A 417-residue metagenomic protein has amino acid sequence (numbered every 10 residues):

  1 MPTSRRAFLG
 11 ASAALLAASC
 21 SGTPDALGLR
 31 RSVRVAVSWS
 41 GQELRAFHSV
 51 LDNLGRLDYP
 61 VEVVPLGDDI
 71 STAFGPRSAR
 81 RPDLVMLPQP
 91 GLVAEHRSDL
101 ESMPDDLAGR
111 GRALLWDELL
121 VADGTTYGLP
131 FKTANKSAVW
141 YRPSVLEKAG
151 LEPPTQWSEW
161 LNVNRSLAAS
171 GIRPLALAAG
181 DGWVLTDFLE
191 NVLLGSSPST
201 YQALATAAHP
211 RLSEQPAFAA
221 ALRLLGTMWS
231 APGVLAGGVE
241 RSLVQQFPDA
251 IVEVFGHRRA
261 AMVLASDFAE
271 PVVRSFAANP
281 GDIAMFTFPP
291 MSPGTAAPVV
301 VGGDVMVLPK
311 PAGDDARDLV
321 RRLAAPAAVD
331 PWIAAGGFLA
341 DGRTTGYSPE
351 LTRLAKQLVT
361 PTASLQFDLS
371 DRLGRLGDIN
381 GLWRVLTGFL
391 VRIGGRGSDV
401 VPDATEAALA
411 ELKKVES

Functional and structural regions predicted by a protein language model:
P2-L92, A410-S417: Conserved N-terminal structural module of periplasmic/extracytoplasmic solute-binding proteins
V64-A73, W157-E159, V239-E253: Short helix-initiation/N-cap motifs at beta->coil->alpha
Q89-S137: Hinge/lid segment of periplasmic solute-binding proteins
P104-L114, S196-A220, S275-A278, P290-V299: Short, solvent-exposed loop/beta-turn-alpha elements that line the ligand-binding surface or hinge of extracytoplasmic
E147, T362-S417: Conserved C-terminal helix/tail region of periplasmic/extracytoplasmic solute-binding proteins
L161-R211, A217: Extracytoplasmic/periplasmic solute-binding protein
A207-L243: Glycine-centered hinge/linker elements that transmit conformational signals in sensory and ligand-binding systems
R274-F338: Extracytoplasmic/periplasmic substrate-recognition and gating elements
